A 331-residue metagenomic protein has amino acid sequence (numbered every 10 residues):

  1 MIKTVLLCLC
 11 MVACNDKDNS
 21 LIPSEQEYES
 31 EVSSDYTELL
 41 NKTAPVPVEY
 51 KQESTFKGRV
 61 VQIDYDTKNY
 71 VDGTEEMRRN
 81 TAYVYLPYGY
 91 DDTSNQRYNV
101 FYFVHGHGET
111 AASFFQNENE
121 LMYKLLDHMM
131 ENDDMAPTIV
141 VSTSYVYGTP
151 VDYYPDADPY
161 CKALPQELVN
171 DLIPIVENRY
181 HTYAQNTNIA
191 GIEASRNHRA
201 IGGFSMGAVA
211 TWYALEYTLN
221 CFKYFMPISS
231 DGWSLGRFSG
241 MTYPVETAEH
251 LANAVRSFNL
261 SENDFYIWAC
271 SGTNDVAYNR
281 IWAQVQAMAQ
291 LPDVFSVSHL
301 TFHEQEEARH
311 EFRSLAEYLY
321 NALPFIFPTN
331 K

Functional and structural regions predicted by a protein language model:
M1-L7: Sec-dependent signal peptide recognition, specifically the positively charged N-region followed immediately by
C10-A13: C-terminal motif of bacterial Sec signal peptides marking the signal peptidase cleavage site
N15-D18: Bacterial signal peptide processing site
S20-K331: Non-catalytic cap/lid and distal C-terminal segments of serine-dependent acyl enzymes
